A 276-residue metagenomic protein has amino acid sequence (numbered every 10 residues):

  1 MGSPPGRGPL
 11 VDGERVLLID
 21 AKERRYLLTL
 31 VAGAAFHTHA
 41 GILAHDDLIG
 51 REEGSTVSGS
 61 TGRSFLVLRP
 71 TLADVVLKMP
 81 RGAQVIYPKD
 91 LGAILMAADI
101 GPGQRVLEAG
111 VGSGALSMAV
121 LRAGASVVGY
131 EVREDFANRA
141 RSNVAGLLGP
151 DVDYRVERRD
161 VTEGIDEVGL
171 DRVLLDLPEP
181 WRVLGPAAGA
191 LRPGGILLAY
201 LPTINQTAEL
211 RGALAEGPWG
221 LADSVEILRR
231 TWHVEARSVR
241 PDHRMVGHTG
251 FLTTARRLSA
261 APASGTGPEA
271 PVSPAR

Functional and structural regions predicted by a protein language model:
M1-R69: N-terminal auxiliary segments of SAM/dcSAM-dependent transferases
G2-S3, W181-F251: C-terminal substrate-binding/active-site "lid" region of AdoMet-derived donor-dependent transferases
R7-G8, L77-G92: Conserved SAM-binding loop and adjacent beta-strand
Y87, G112-S113: Conserved SAM/SAH-binding loop
G101-G112: Conserved class I S-adenosyl-L-methionine
S113-G124: Conserved SAM-binding loop of SAM-dependent methyltransferases across substrates and taxa, primarily the Class I
R122-V128, P193: Conserved S-adenosyl-L-methionine
Y130-P180: S-adenosyl-L-methionine
